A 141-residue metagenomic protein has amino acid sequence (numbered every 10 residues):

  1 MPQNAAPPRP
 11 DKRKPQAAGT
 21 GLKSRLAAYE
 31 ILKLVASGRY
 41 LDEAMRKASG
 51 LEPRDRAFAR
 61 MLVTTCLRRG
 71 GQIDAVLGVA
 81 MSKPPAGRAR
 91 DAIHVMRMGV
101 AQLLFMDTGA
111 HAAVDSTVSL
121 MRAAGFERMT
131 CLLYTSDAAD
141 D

Functional and structural regions predicted by a protein language model:
M1-K83, V100: N-terminal interaction/assembly modules
L41-E43, G109-V118: Short, charged amphipathic recognition helices of the HTH superfamily and cognate SANT/SANTA-like modules
R56, R60-V63, R90-I93, R97 (+1 more regions): Short, well-structured alpha-helical segments
A86-I93, F105-V114, E127-L132: Short, flexible active-site-proximal loops enriched in glycine and acidic residues
I93-L104, S119: Contiguous, well-ordered alpha-helical segments that form the cores/surfaces of helical PPI scaffolds
L120-R128: Inter-helical turn/loop segments and adjacent helix faces that build the functional surface of alpha-helical bundle
Y134-A139: Conserved small/polar residues in nucleotide/adenosyl-binding loops
